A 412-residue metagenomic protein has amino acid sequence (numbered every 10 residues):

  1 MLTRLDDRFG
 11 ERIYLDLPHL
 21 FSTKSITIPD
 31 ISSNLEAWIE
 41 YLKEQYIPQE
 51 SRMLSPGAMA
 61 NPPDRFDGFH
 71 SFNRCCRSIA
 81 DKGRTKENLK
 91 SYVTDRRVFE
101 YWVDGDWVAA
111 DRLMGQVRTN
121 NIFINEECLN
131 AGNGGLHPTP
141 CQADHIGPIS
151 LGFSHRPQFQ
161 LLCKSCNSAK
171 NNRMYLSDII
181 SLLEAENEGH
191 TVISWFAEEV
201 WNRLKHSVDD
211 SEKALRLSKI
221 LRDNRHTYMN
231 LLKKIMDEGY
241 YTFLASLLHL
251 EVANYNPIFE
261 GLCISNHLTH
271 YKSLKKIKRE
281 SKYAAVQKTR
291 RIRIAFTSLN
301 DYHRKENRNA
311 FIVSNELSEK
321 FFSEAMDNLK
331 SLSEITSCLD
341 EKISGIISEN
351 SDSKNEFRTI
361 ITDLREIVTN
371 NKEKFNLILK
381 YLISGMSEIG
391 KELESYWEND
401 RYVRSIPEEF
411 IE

Functional and structural regions predicted by a protein language model:
M1-D64, P140-I149: Short recognition patches in nucleic-acid-associated and regulatory proteins
L2-D7, Y46-L54, P63-E87, S91 (+4 more regions): Long, mid-chain structured domain cores
T23-E44, R77-K90, A169-I180: Short metal-binding segments enriched for Cys and/or His
M59-G134, S150-F153: Short, charged surface segments at domain edges that flank catalytic/cofactor-binding sites
F66-C75, C141, I149-K170: Short beta-strand-alpha-helix junction that forms the catalytic/metal-binding core of metal-dependent nuclease domains
R84-V98, I149-Q158, K170-E212: Polybasic, low-complexity binding patches
I180-E184, G189-S333: Long, charge-rich C-terminal accessory regions
Y283-E412: Charge-dense, extended regions
